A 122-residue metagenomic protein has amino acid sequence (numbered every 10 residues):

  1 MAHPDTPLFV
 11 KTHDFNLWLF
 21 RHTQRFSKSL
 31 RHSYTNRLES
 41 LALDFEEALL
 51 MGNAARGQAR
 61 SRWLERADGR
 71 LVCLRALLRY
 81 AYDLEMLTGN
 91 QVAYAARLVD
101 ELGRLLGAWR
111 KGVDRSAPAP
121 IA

Functional and structural regions predicted by a protein language model:
M1-A122: Amphipathic alpha-helical assembly/interaction segments
